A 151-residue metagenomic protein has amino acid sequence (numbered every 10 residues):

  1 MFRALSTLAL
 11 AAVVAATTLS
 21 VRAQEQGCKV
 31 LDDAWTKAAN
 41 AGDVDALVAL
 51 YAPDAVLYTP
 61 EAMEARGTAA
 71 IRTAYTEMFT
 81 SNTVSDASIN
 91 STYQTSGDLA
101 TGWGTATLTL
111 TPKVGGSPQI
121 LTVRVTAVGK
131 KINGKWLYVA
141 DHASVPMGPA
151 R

Functional and structural regions predicted by a protein language model:
M1, T18-R22: Polar low-complexity intrinsically disordered regions
M1-T7: Positively charged n-region of N-terminal signal peptides that target proteins for export
T7-T17: Bacterial N-terminal signal peptides
R22-A49, V56-R151: A beta-strand edge to alpha-helix "cap/lid" segment located at domain peripheries
